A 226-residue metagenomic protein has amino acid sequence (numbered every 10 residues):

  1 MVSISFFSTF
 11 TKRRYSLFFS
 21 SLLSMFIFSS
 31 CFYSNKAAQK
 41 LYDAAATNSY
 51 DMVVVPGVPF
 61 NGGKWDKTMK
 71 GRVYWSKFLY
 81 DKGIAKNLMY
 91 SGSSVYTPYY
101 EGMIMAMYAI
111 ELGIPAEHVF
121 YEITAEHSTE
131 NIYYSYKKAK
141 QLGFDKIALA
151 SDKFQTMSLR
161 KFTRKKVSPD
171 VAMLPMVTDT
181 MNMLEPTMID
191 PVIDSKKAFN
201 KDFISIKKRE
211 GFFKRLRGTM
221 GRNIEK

Functional and structural regions predicted by a protein language model:
I4-F19: Bacterial N-terminal signal peptides that target proteins for export
S8-F10, T68, S205: General helical secondary-structure elements
K12-R13, G71, K208: Short, intrinsically disordered low-complexity segments
S20-S29: Bacterial N-terminal signal peptides
F32-K197: A structural signal for short, hydrophobic/glycine-enriched beta-strand patches
D179-K226: A structured, mid-to-C-terminal "fold-capping" secondary-structure block
